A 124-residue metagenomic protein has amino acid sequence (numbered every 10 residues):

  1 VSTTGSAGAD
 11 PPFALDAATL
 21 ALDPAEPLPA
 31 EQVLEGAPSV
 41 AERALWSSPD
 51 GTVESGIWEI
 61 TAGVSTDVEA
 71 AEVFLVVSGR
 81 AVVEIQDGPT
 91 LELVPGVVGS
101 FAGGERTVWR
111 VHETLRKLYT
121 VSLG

Functional and structural regions predicted by a protein language model:
V1-G56: A short, N-terminal "cap"/entry segment at the start of jelly-roll beta-barrel domains of the cupin/DSBH fold
P49-E69, A102-G103: Conserved short histidine dyad/triad with adjacent acidic residue
I57, I85-D87, V111, Y119-V121: Residue-level recognition of conserved beta-strand positions in structured domain cores
I60, D67-V83: Short, conserved beta-strand element in jelly-roll/cupin
D87-G104: Short acidic-glycine-tyrosine-enriched beta hairpin
S100, T107, E113-G124: A short hydrophobic beta-strand segment most commonly corresponding to one strand of the jelly-roll/cupin
